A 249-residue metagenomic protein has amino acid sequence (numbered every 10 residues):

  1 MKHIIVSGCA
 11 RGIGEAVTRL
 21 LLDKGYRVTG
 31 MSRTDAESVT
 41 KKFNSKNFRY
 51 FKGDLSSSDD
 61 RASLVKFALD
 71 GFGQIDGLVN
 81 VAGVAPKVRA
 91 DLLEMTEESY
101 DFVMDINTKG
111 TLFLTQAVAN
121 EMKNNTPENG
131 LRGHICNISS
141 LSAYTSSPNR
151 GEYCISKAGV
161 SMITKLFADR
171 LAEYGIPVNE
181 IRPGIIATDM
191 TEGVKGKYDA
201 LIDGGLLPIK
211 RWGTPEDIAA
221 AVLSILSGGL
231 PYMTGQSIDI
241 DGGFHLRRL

Functional and structural regions predicted by a protein language model:
A10-R11: Conserved glycine-rich cofactor-binding loop
K24-S38: Conserved glycine-rich Rossmann-like NAD(P)H-binding loop of the short-chain dehydrogenase/reductase
R89, G205, L223, T234-L249: Short C-terminal tail/terminal secondary-structure segment of NAD(P)H-dependent dehydrogenase/reductase domains
R89-L92, T96-D101, D203: Substrate-binding pocket helix/loop in short-chain dehydrogenase/reductase
T115, S156-G159, T164: Active-site helix of classical SDR
N120, D169-E173, P231: Alpha-helical segment proximal to the catalytic Tyr-Lys
S140: Residue(s) in the substrate-gating loop at a strand-loop-helix junction that position the organic substrate next
